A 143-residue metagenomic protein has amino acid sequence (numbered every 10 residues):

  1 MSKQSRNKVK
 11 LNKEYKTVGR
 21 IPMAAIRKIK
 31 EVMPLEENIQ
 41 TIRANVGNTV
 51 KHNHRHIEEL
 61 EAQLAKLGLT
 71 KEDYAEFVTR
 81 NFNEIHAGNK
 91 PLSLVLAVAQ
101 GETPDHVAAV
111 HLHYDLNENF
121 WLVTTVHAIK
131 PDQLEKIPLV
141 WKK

Functional and structural regions predicted by a protein language model:
M1-K143: Ribonuclease/tRNase effector modules and their secretory precursors
